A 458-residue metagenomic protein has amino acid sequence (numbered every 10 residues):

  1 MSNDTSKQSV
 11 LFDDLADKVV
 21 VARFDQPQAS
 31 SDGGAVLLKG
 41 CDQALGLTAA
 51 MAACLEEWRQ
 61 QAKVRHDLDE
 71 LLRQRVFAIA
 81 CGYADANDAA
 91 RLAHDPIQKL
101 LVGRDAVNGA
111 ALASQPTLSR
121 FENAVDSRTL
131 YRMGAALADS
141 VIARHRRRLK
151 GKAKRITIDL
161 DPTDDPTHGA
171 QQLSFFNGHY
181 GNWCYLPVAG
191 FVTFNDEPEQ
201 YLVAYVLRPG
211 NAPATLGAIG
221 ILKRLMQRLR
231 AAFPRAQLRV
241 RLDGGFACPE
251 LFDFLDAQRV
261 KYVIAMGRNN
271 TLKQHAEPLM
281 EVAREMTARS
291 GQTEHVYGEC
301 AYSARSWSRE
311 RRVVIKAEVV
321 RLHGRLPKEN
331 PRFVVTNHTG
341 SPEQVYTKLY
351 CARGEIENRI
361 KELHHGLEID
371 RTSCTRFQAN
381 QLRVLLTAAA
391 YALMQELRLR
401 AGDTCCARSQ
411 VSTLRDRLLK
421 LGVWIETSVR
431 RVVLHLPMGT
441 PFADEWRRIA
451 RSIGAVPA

Functional and structural regions predicted by a protein language model:
M1-A232, R398, G422-A458: Dynamic "connector" segments at or just before major functional cores
T5-F24, K261-H365, R448-A458: An anionic, glycine-rich sequence signature occurring as long contiguous blocks
C41, A89, E343-L382, L386 (+1 more regions): Short amphipathic alpha-helical "interface-anchor" segments enriched in bulky aromatics
C41, Q74-R75, D88-A89, S114 (+9 more regions): Short, conserved catalytic/metal-binding motifs centered on acidic residues
A90-L92, D105-V107, L238, A401-V411: Short, glycine/acidic-rich hinge or "gate" loops at secondary-structure transitions that mediate conformational
T163-D165, R208-G210, N269, V320 (+7 more regions): Short, glycine-/Ser/Thr-/acidic-enriched flexible segments
A212-T271: Domain-level cores of phosphate- or acyl-group-handling catalytic modules
I369-T440: Basic, amphipathic alpha-helical segments enriched in Lys/Arg and hydrophobic/aromatic residues
